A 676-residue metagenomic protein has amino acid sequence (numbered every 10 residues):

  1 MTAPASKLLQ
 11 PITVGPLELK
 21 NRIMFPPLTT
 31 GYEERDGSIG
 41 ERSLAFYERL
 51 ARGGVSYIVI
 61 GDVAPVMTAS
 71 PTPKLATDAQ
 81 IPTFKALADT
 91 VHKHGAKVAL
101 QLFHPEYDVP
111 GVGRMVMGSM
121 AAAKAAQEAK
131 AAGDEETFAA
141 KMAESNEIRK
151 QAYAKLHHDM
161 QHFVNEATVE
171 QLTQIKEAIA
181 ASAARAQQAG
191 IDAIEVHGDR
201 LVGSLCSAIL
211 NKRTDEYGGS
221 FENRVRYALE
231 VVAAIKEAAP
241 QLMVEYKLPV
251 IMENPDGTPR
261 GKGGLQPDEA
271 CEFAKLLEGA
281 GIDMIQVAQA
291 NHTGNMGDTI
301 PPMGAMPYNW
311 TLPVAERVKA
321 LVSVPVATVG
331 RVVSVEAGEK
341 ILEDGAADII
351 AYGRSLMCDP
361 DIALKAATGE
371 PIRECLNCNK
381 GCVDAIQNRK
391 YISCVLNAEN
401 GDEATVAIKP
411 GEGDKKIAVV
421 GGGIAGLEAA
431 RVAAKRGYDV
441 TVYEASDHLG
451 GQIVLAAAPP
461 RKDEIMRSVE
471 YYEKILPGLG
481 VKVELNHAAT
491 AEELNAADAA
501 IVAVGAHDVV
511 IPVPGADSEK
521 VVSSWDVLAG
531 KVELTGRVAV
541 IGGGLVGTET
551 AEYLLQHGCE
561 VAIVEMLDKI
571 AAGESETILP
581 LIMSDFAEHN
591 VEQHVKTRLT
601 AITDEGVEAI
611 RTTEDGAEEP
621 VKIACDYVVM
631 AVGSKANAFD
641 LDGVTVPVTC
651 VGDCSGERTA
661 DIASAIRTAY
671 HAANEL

Functional and structural regions predicted by a protein language model:
M1-V420, I424, E428-K435, D439-V440 (+4 more regions): Flavin-dependent oxidoreductase catalytic cores
Q10-I12, L44-A45, C271-E272, P313-A315 (+10 more regions): A generic local structural motif
P26, Q101, V196-D199, K247-P249 (+23 more regions): Generic beta-strand/beta-sheet core signal
G95, Q241, S323, A346-A347 (+8 more regions): A generic structural signal for alpha->beta connector loops
I285, V318, I341, G353 (+9 more regions): Hydrophobic, well-ordered secondary-structure elements that form the walls of internal hydrophobic environments
G411-A445, E484-E492, A496, A503-K520 (+3 more regions): Rossmann-like dinucleotide/flavin-binding elements
D439-L479, A529, A551-L599, S655-R658: Rossmann-like dinucleotide-binding cores of NAD(P)H-dependent redox enzymes
